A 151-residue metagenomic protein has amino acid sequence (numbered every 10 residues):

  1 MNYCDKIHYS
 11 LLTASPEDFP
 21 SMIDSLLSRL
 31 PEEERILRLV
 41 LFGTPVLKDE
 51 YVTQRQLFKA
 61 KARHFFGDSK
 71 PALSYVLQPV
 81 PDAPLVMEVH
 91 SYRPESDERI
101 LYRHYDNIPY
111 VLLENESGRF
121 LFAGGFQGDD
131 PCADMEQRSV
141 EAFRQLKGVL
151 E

Functional and structural regions predicted by a protein language model:
M1-E151: Short, polar/acidic, helix-capping and beta-turn segments at strand->helix junctions that line the mouths
